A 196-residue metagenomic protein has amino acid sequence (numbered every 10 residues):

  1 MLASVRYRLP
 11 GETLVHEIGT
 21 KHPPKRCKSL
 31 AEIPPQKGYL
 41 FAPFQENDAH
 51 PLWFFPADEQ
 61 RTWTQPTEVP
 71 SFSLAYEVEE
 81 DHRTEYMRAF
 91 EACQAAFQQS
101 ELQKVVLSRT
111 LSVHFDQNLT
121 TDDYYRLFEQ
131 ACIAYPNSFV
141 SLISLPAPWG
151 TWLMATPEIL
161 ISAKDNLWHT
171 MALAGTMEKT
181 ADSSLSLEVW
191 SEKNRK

Functional and structural regions predicted by a protein language model:
L2-L9, Q103-V105, S138-L145: A short, Trp-centered hydrophobic/proline-enriched beta-strand micro-motif
L2-S4, Q36-Y39, N137-F139, T151: Short, surface-exposed beta-edge/turn micro-motifs
G11-D123, L127, D165, N194-R195: Non-catalytic accessory segments adjacent to catalytic cores
E12, Q45-N47, S112, A147-P148 (+3 more regions): Short, glycine-/Ser/Thr-/acidic-enriched flexible segments
I18-T20, P34-Q36, I159-K196: Cytosolic ligand/metal-binding cores
A49, K104, V113-D116, W149-M154 (+2 more regions): Short, well-ordered, mixed-charge alpha-helical segments that flank or form enzyme active sites
M87, A95-E101, I133-N137, L145-A147 (+3 more regions): Secondary-structure boundary elements
Q117-K164: SIR2/sirtuin-family catalytic core signature
